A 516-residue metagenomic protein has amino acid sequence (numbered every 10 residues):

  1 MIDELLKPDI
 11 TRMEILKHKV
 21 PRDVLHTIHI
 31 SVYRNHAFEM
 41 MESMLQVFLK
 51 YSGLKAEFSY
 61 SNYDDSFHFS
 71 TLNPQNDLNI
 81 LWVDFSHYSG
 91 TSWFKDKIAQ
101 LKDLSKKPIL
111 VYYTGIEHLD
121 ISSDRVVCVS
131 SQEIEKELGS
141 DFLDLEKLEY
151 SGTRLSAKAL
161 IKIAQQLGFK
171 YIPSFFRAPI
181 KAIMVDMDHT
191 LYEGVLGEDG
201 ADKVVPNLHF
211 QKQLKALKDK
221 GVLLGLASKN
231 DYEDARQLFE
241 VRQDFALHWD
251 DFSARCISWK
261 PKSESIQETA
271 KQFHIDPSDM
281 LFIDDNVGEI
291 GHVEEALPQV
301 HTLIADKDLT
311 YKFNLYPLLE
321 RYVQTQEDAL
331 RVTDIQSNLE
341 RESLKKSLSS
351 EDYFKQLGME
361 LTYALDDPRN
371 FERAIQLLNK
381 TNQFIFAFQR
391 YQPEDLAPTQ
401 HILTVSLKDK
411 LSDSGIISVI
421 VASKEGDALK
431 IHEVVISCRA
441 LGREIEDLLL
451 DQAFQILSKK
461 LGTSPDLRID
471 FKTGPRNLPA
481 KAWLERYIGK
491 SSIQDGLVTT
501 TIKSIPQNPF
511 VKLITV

Functional and structural regions predicted by a protein language model:
M1-M187, L191-Y192, G197-E198, G288 (+1 more regions): Extracellular glycan-modifying ectodomains
L191-K215, D219: Active-site neighborhood of HAD-like aspartate-dependent phosphohydrolases
E198-L208, S253-S258, D366, F384-F388 (+4 more regions): Short, contiguous acidic/charged loop-to-helix segments that flank catalytic cores in large enzymes
F210-Q243, R255-S258, F386-L396, I402-D409 (+1 more regions): Substrate-recognition element of Asp-dependent hydrolases with the DxDx(T/V) motif
I266-V287, V293: Conserved Lys-Pro-Asp/Glu-containing loop-to-beta segment of HAD-superfamily phosphomonoesterases, centered on
E294, P298-L357, S458-V516: Terminal substrate-recognition subdomain of acyl/acetyltransferases
G358-R390: Short amphipathic alpha-helix that is part of the acyltransferase structural core
K410, I416-K490: Acyl-donor binding region in acyl/amide transferases
